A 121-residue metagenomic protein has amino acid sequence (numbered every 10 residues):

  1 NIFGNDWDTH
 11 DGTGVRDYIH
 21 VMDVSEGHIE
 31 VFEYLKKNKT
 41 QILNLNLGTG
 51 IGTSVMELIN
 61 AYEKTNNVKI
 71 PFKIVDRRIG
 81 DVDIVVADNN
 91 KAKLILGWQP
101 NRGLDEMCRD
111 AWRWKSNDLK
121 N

Functional and structural regions predicted by a protein language model:
N1-N121: C-terminal substrate-binding subdomain of Rossmann-fold SDR/epimerase-dehydratase oxidoreductases
